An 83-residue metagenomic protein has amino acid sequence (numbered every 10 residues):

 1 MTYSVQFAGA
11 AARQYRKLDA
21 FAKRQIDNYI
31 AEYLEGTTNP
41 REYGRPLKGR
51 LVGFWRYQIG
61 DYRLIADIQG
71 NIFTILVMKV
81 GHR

Functional and structural regions predicted by a protein language model:
T2-S4, G9, R13, K17 (+4 more regions): Enriched for short, Lys/Arg-rich terminal
D19-A20, E35: A generic secondary-structure boundary signal that marks alpha-helix termini
A31-R56: A short, surface-exposed loop/turn module that caps and links secondary-structure elements
